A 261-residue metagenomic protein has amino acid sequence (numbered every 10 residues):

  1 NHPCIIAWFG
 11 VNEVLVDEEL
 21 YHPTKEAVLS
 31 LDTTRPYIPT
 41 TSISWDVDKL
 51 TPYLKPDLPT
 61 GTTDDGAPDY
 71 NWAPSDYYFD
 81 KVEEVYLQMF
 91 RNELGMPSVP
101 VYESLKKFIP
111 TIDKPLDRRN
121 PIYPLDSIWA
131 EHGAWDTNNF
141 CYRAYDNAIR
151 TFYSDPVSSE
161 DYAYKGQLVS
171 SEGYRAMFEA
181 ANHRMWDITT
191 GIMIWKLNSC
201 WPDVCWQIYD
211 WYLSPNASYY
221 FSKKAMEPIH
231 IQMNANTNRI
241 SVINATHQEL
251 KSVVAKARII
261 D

Functional and structural regions predicted by a protein language model:
N1, L58-S75, S214-E227: Acidic, His- and aromatic-enriched active-site or binding-groove loops in soluble protein domains that engage sugars
N1-L54, V169-E172, H183, Y212-A217: Active-site neighborhood of glycoside hydrolase catalytic domains
I6-G10, Y37-P39, T60, F90-N92 (+1 more regions): Hydrophobic faces of well-ordered beta-strands that scaffold small-molecule active sites in alpha/beta enzyme cores
V16, W45, Y102, V253-V254: Hydrophobic alpha-helical membrane-insertion segments
S44-V47, L54-E83, L87-Q88: ATP/pyrophosphate-binding catalytic subdomain of soluble kinases
L50-L58, H132-N138: Charged, glycine/proline-rich intrinsically disordered loops and linkers
Y77-K251: Substrate-binding clefts and catalytic carboxylate motifs of secreted carbohydrate-active enzymes
H247-D261: Short acidic, flexible loop segments centered on an aromatic residue
